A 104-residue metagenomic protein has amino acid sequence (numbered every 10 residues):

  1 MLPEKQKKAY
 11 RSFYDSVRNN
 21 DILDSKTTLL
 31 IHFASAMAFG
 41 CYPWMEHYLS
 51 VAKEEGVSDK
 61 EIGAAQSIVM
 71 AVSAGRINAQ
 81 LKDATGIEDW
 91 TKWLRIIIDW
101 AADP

Functional and structural regions predicted by a protein language model:
M1-P104: Hydrophobic alpha-helical segments
